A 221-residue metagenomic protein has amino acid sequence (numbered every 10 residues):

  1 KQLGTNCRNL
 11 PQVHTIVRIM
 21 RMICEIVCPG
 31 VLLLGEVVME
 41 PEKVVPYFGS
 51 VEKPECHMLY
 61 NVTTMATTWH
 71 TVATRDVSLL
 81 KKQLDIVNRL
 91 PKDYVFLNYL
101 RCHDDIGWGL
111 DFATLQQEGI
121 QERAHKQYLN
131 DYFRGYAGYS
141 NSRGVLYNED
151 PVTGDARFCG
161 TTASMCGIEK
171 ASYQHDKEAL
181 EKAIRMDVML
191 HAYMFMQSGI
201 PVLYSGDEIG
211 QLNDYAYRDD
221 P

Functional and structural regions predicted by a protein language model:
K1-P221: Active-site and adjacent substrate-binding regions of carbohydrate-active enzymes
